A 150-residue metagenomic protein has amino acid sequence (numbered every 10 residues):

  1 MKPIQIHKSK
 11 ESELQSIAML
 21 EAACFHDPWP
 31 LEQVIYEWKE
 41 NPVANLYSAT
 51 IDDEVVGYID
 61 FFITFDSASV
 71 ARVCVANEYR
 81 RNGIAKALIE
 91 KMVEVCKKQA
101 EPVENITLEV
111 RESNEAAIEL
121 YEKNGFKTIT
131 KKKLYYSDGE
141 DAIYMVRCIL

Functional and structural regions predicted by a protein language model:
K2, K8-E78, K86-K91, V95-A100 (+1 more regions): Acetyl-CoA-dependent GNAT
I51-D52, I59, E104, K123 (+1 more regions): Intrinsic-disorder/low-complexity regions
V56, N82-I84, D138-D141: Short glycine-rich loop/turn motifs that provide flexible caps or phosphate-binding loops at active sites
R72, A76-E90, V103-N105, R111-E119 (+2 more regions): Conserved glycine-rich acetyl-CoA-binding loop
E104-I106, R111-I118, L134-L150: C-terminal "cap" of GNAT-fold acetyltransferases
